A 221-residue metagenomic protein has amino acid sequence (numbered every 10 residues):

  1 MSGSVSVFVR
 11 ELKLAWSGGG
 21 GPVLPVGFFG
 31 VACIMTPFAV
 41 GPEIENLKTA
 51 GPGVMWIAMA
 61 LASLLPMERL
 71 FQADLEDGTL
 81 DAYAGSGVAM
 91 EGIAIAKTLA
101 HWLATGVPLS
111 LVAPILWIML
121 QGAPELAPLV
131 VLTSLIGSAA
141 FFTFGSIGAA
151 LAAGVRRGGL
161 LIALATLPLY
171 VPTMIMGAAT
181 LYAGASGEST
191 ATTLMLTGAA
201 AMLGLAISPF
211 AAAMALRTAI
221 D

Functional and structural regions predicted by a protein language model:
M1-P25: Aromatic- and glycine-rich beta-strand/loop motifs that create alpha-glucan
G19-G41, W56-A60, A165-M176, M202-S208: Hydrophobic alpha-helical transmembrane segments of multi-pass membrane transport/permease proteins
G51-M67, F71: Long, hydrophobic alpha-helical segments
L64-A84, T98: Transmembrane helix boundary and interhelical loop/hinge segments in multi-pass membrane proteins
V88-W102, L129, I162-T166, T192: Membrane-interface alpha-helices at helix entry/exit sites of multi-pass transporters
I95-L120, A140, F144, M174-A178: Hydrophobic alpha-helical transmembrane segments that constitute the membrane-spanning cores of multi-pass membrane
P128, T133-L167, R217-D221: A structural motif at transmembrane helix-loop-helix junctions in multipass membrane proteins
L205-D221: Junction motif at the cytosolic side of a transmembrane helix
